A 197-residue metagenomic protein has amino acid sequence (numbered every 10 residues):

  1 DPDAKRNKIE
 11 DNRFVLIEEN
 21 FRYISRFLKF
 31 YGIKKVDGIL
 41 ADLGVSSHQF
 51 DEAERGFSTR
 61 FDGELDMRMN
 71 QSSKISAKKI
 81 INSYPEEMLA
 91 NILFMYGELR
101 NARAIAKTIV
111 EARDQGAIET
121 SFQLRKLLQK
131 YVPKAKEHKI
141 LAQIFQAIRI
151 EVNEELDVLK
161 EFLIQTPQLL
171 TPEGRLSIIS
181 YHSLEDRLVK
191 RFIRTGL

Functional and structural regions predicted by a protein language model:
D1-L197: S-adenosyl-L-methionine-dependent methyltransferase catalytic core, i.e., the SAM/SAH-binding region
